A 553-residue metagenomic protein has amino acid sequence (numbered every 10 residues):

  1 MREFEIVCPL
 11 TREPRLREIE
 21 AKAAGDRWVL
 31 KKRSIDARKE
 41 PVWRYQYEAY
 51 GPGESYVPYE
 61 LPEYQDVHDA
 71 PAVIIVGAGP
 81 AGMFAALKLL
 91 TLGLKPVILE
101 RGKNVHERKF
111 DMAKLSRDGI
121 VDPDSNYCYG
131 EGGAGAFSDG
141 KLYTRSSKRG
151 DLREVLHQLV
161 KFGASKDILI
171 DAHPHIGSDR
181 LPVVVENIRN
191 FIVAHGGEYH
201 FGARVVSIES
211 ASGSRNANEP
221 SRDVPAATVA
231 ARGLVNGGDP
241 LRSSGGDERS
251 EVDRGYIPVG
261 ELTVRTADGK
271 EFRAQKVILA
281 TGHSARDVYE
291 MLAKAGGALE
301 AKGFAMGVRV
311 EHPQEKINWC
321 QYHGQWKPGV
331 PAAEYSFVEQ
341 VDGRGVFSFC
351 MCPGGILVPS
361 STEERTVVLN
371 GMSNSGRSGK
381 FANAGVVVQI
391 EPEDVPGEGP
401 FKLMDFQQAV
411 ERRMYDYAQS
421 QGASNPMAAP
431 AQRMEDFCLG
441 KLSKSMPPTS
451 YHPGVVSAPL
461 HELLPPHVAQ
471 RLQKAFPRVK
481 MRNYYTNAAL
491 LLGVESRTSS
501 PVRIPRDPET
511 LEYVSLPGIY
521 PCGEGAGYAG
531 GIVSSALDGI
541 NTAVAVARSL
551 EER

Functional and structural regions predicted by a protein language model:
M1-P41, Y45-F137, K141, R145-H157 (+4 more regions): Residues forming the flavin
